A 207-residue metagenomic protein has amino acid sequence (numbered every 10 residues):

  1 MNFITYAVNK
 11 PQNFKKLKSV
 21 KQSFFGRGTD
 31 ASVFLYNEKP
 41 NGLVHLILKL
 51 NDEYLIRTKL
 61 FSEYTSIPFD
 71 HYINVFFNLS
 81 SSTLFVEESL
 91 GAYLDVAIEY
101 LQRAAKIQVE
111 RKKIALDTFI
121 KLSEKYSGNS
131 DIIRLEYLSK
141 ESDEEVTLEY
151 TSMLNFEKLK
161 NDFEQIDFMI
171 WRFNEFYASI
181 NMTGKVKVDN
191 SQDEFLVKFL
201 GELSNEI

Functional and structural regions predicted by a protein language model:
M1-I207: Intrinsically disordered, low-complexity, charge-rich terminal extensions of nucleic-acid-associated complexes
